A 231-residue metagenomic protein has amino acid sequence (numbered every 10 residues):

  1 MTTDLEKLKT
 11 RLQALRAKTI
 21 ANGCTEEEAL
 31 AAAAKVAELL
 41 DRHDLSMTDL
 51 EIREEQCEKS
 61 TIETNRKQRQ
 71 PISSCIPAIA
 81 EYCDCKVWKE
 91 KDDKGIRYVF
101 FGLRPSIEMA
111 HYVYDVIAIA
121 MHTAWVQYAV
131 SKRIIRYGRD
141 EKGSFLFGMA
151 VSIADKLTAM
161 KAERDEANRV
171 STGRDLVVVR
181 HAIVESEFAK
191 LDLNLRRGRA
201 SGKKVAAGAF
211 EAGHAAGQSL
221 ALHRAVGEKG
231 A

Functional and structural regions predicted by a protein language model:
M1-E58: Long alpha-helical, hydrophobic tracts
T2-E6, L45, D49-A231: Extended, helix-rich structural scaffolds rather than catalytic motifs
